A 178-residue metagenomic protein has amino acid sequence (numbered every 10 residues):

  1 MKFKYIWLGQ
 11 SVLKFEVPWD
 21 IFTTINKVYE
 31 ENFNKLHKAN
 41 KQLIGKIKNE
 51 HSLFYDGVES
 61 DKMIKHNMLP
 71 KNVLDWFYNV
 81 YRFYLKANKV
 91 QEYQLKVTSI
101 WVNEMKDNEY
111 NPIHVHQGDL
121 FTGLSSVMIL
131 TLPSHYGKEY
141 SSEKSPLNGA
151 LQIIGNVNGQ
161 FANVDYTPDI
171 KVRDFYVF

Functional and structural regions predicted by a protein language model:
M1-E92, N108-N111: Non-heme Fe(II)/2-oxoglutarate
G9-S11, K96-T98, T122-L124: Residues at beta-strand starts and edge strands
E16-P18, T98, M105, I154: A structural detector for beta-sheet-dominated domains
S52, I100-V102: A short glycine/small-residue-enriched secondary-structure motif
V90-I100: A short coil-to-beta-strand element that immediately follows conserved catalytic motifs
N103-V177: Catalytic core of non-heme Fe(II) oxygenases with the double-stranded beta-helix
